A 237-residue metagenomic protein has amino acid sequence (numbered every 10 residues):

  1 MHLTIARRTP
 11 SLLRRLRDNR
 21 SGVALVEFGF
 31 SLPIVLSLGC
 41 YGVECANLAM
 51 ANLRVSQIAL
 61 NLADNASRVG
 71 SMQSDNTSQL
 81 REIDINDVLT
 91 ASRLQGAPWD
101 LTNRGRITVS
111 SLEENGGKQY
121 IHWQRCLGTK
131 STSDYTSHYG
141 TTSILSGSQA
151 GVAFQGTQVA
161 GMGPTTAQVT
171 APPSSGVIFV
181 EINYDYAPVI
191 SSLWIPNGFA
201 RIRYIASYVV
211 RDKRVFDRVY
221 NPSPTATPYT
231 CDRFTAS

Functional and structural regions predicted by a protein language model:
H2-L94, T108-L112: Alpha-helical assembly-interface signal, strongest on the long, hydrophobic N-terminal helix that forms
G70, N115, R214: Surface-exposed, flexible loop/turn segments at secondary-structure boundaries
R93-Q95, N103-R201, R218-S223, T235: Intrinsically disordered, low-complexity regions enriched in Pro/Ser/Thr/Gly and acidic residues
F199-R211: Short secondary-structure subsegments characteristic of cysteine-rich extracellular domains
V210-S237: Extracytoplasmic/luminal low-complexity segments enriched in Pro/Gly and acidic/polar residues that act as flexible
